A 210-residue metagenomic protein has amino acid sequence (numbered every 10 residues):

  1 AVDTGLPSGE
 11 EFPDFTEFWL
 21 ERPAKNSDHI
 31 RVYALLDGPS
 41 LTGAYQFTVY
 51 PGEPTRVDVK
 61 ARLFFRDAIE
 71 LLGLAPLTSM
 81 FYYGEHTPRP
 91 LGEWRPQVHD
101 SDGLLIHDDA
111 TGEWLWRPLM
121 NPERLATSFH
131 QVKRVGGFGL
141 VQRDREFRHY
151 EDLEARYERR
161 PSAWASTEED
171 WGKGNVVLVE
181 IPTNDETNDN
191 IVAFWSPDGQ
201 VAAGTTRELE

Functional and structural regions predicted by a protein language model:
A1, E70, L74, S79-T206: A contiguous, surface-exposed recognition patch within enzymatic or periplasmic domains that forms
V2-G52, G172-N190, A203: Extended, loop-rich substrate-binding clefts of extracytoplasmic carbohydrate-active enzymes
F12, N26, T55, V98-D100 (+1 more regions): A short, structural micro-pattern
F18-L20, K60, L140: Generic structural signal of hydrophobic/aromatic residues within well-ordered alpha-helices of folded domains
H29-R31, R56-D58, T206-E208: Intrinsic-disorder/low-complexity, polar/charged segments enriched in Ser/Thr/Lys/Arg/Asp/Glu/Gln
A34-Y83: Acidic, contiguous internal or C-terminal segments within carbohydrate-active enzymes that form a structured patch used
